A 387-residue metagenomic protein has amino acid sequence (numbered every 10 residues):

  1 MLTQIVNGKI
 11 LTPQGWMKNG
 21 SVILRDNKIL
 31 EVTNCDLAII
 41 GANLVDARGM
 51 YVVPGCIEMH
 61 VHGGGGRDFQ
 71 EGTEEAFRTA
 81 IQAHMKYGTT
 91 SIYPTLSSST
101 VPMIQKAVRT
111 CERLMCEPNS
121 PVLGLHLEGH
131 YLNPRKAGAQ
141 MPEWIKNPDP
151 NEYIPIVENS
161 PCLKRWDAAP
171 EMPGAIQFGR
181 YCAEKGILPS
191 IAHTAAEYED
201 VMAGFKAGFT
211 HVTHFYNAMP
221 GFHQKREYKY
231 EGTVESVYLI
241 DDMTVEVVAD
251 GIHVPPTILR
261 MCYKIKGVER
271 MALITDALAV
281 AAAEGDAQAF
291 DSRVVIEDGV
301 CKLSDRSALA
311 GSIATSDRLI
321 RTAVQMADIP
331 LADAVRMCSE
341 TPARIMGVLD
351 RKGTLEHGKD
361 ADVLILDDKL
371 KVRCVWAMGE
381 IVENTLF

Functional and structural regions predicted by a protein language model:
T3-I10, Q14, A38-E74, R78 (+1 more regions): Replace "His-x-His-based motif
G15-L24: A conserved glycine-rich beta-strand in the N-terminal activation segment of trypsin-fold
M50-V52, M59, F69-P121, E143-N159 (+1 more regions): Alpha-helical scaffold segments that flank or form the walls of functional sites
H62, R78-A107, S120-N133, S160-E171 (+3 more regions): Divalent metal-dependent hydrolysis catalytic cores, especially in the metallo-beta-lactamase
Q82-Y93, N133-S160, A203-T244, E284-L309 (+1 more regions): Active-site gating loops and adjacent loop-to-helix segments of metal-dependent hydrolytic enzymes
L127, C182, V212, A323 (+1 more regions): Conserved, mostly hydrophobic/aromatic
E158-A283: Active-site core of metal-dependent hydrolases
K229-V247, Y263-T275, V280-L366: His/Asp/Glu-enriched, well-ordered alpha-helical/loop segment that forms or immediately abuts the divalent-metal
